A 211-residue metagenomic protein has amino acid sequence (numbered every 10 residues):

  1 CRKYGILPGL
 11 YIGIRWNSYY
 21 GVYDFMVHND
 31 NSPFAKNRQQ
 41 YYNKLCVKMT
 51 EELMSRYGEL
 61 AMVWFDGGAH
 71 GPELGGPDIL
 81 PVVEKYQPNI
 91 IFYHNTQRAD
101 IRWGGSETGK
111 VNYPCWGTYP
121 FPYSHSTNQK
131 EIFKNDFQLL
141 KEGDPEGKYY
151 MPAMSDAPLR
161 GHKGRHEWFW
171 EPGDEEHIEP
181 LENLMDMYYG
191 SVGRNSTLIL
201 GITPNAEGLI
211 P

Functional and structural regions predicted by a protein language model:
R2-P211: Mature catalytic domains of secreted/periplasmic carbohydrate-active enzymes
